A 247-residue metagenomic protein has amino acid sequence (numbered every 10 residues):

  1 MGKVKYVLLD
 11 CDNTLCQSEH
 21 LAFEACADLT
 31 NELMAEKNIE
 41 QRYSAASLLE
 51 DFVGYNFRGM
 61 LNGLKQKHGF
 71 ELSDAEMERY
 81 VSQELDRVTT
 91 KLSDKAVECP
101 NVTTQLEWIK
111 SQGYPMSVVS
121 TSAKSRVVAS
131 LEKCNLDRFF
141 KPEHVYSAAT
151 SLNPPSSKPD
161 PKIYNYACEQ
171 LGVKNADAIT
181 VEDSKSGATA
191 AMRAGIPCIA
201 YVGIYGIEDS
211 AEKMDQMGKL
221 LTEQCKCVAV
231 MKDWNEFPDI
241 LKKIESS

Functional and structural regions predicted by a protein language model:
M1-V4, E107, K124-S247: Asp-based, Mg2+/Mn2+-dependent phosphohydrolase catalytic module
G2-C11, L15-T103, E107-Q112: N-terminal helical cap/lid subdomain that shapes the substrate entry/recognition surface in HAD-like hydrolases
T14, S120-S122: Conserved phosphate-coupling serine/threonine residues in phosphotransfer and NTP-handling enzymes
L15, M116, T180-V181: Conserved SAM-binding loop
L21, Y55-N56, V97-N101, S122 (+3 more regions): Short beta->alpha linker loops
L49, S93-D94, M116, L152-N153 (+1 more regions): A generic structural signal for short
M116-V119, L136: Hydrophobic, well-structured mid-protein blocks that either form specific transmembrane helices
